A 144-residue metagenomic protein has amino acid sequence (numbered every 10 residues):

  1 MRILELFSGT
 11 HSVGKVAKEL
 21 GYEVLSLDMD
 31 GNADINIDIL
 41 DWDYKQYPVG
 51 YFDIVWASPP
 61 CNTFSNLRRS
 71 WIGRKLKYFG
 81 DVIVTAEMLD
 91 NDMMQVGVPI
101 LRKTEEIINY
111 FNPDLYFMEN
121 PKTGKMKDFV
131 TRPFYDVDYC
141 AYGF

Functional and structural regions predicted by a protein language model:
M1-L27: S-adenosyl-L-methionine
L6-F7, I35-N36, L40-V55, C61-F144: Class I S-adenosyl-L-methionine
V16-E19, D30, R68-S70, F129: A generic "cationic amphipathic patch" detector
Y22-L40: A short beta-strand-loop structural module common to alpha/beta enzyme folds
